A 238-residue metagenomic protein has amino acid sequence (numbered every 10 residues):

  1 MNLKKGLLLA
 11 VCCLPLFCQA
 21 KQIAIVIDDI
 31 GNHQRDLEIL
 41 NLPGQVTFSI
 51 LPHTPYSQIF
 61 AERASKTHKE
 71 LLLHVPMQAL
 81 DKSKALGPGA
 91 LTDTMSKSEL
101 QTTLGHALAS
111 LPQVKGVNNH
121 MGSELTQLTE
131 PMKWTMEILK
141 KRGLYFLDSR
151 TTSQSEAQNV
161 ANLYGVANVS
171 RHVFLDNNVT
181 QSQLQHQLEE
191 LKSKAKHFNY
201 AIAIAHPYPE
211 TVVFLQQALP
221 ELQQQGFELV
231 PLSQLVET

Functional and structural regions predicted by a protein language model:
M1-L7: Bacterial N-terminal signal peptides that target proteins for export
V11-Q19: Hydrophobic h-region of N-terminal signal peptides that target proteins for export in Gram-negative bacteria
K21-K84: Active-site beta->alpha N-cap acidic-glycine motif
I23-D28, V46-F48, K69-V75, V117-N119 (+5 more regions): Hydrophobic faces of well-ordered beta-strands that scaffold small-molecule active sites in alpha/beta enzyme cores
I23-I27, P88-S98, N177-Q183: Active-site mouth loops of central-metabolism enzymes
I30, L51-H53, P76-Q78, G122 (+4 more regions): Active-site beta-loop-alpha junctions enriched in small/polar residues
K66-Q113: Substrate-binding cleft of extracellular glycoside hydrolase catalytic domains
K97-E189, H206-Q223, F227: Catalytic domains of cell-wall/extracellular-matrix polysaccharide-remodeling enzymes, centered on de-N-acetylation
